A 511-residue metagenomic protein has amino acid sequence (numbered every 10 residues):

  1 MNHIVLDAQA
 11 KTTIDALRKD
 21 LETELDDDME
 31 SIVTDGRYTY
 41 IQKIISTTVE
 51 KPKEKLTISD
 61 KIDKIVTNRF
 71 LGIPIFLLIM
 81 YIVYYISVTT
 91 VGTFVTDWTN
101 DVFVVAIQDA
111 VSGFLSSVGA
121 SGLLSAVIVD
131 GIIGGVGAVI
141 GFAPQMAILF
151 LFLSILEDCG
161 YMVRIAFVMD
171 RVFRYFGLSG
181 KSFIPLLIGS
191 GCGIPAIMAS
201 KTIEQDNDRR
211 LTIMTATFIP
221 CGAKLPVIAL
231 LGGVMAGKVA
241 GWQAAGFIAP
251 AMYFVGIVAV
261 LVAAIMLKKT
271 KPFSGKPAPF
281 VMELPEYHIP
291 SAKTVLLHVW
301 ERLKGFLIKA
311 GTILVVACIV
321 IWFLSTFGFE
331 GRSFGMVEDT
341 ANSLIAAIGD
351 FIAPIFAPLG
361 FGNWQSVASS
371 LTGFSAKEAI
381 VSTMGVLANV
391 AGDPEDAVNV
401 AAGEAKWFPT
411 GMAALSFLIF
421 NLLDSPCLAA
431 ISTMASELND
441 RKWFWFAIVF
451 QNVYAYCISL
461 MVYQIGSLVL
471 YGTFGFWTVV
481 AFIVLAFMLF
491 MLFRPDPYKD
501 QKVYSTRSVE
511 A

Functional and structural regions predicted by a protein language model:
M1-P52: Alpha-helical transmembrane helix bundles of large polytopic membrane transport and channel proteins
E30, S46-S59, F114-S125, M282-L297 (+1 more regions): Short, membrane-interfacial amphipathic segments enriched in basic
I32, T90-I132, F176, I197-T212 (+1 more regions): Extended, low-charge hydrophobic alpha-helical regions
I65-F167: Core alpha-helical transmembrane segments of integral membrane proteins
I75-I86, L149-S154, G232-M235, M252-K268 (+4 more regions): Hydrophobic core segments of alpha-helical transmembrane domains in multi-pass membrane transport and ion-translocation
D101-A106, V163-I194, F273-H298, I345-A347 (+3 more regions): Juxtamembrane inter-helical linkers in multi-pass membrane proteins
G222-A249, S432-L438, C457-G475: Transmembrane helix-loop junctions at the membrane interface of multipass transporters and ion channels
K269-T270, F490-T506: Membrane-interface capping segments at transmembrane-helix boundaries
